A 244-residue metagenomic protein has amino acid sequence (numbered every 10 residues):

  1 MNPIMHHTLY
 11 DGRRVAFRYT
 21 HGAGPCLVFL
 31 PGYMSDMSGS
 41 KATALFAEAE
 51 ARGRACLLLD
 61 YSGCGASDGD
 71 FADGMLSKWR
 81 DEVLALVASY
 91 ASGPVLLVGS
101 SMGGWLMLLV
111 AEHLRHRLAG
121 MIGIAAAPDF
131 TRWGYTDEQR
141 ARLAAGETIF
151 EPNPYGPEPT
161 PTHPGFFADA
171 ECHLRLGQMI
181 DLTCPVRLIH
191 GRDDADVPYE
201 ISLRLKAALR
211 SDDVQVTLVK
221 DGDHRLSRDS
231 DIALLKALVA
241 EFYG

Functional and structural regions predicted by a protein language model:
M1-H21, R228: N-terminal cap/lid segment of alpha/beta-hydrolase-fold proteins
G24-G32: Short beta-strand element of the alpha/beta-hydrolase
Y33, D60-D70, A127, G222: Short beta-to-alpha linker loops that shape the active-site pocket of alpha/beta-hydrolase fold enzymes
Y33-F46, E200: The serine-hydrolase catalytic nucleophile loop
F46-D68: Conserved alpha/beta-hydrolase
C64-Y90: Catalytic nucleophile-loop/oxyanion-hole region of alpha/beta-hydrolase and closely related hydrolase-like folds
L96, R117-L218, D223-F242: The alpha/beta-hydrolase serine catalytic core
G99-M107: Gly/Ala-rich beta-loop-alpha elbow adjacent to hydrolase catalytic centers
